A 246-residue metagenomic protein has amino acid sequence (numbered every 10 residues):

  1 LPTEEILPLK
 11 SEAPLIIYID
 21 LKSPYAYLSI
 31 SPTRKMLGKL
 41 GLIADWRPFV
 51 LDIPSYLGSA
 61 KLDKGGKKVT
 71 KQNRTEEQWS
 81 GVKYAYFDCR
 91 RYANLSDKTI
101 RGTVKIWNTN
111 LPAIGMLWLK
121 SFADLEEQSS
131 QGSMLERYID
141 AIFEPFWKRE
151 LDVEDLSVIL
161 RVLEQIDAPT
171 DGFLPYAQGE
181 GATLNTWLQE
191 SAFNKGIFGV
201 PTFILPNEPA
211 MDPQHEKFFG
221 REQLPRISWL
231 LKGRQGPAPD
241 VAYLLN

Functional and structural regions predicted by a protein language model:
L1-E4: N-terminal regions that are enriched for targeting/export leaders and immediately downstream pro/stem segments
I6-P8: Extended, non-globular alpha-helical segments
S11-I16, D20-L42, L125-G132, R137 (+1 more regions): C-terminal cap of thioredoxin/glutaredoxin-like
L28-F146, A238, A242-N246: Structural alpha/beta surface segment adjacent to cysteine/selenocysteine redox centers across thiol/disulfide enzymes
